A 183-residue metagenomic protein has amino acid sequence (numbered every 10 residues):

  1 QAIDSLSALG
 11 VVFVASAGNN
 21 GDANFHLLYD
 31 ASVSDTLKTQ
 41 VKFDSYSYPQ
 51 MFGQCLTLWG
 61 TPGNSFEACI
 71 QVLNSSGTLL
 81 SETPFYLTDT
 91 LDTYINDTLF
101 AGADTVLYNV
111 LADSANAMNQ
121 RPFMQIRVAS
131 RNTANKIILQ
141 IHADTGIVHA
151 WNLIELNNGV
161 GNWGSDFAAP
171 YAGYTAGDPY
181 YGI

Functional and structural regions predicted by a protein language model:
Q1-I183: Loop-rich non-cytosolic ectodomains and luminal regions
